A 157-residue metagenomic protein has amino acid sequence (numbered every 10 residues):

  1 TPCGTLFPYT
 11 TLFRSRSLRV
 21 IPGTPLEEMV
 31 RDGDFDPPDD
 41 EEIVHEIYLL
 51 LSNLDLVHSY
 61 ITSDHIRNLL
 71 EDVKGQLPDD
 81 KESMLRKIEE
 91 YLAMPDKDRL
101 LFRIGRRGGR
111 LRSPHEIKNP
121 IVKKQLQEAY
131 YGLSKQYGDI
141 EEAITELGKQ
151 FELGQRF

Functional and structural regions predicted by a protein language model:
T1-T11: Single conserved hydrophobic/aromatic residue that forms the stacking wall/gate of nucleotide- or nucleobase-binding
R14, L18-F157: Auxiliary Fe-S-binding modules of radical SAM enzymes
